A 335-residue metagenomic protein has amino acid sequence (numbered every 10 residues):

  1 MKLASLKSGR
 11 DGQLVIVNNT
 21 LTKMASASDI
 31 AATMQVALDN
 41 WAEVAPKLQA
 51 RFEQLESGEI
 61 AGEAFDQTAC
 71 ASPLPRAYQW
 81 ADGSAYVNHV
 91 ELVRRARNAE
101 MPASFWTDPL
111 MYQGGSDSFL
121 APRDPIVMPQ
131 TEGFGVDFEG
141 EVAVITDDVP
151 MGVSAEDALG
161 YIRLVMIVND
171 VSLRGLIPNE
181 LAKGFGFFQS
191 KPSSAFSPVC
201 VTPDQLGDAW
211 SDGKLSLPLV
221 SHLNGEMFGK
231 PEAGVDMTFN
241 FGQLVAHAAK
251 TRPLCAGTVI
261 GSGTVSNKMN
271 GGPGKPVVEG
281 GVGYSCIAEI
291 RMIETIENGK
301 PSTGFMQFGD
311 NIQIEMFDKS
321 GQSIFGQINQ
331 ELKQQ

Functional and structural regions predicted by a protein language model:
M1-S8, Q35-P231, M237-Q243, I293-E294 (+2 more regions): Active-site microenvironments in enzyme catalytic cores
M1-V36: Low-complexity, small/basic-enriched stretches that occur predominantly at protein N-termini or linker tails
A77, K250-R252, S302-F305: Short, surface-exposed secondary-structure edge patches
G152-S154, K268-V278, K319-N329: Short, Lys/Arg- and Gly-enriched loop/turn segments at beta-strand edges
S211-G263, N267-E279: A beta-strand-loop signature enriched in Asp, Gly, Thr, and Trp that corresponds to the sialidase/neuraminidase Asp-box
I260-F308: Active-site pocket scaffolds in enzymes
E297-Q335: Glycine- and charge-enriched low-complexity intrinsically disordered segments
